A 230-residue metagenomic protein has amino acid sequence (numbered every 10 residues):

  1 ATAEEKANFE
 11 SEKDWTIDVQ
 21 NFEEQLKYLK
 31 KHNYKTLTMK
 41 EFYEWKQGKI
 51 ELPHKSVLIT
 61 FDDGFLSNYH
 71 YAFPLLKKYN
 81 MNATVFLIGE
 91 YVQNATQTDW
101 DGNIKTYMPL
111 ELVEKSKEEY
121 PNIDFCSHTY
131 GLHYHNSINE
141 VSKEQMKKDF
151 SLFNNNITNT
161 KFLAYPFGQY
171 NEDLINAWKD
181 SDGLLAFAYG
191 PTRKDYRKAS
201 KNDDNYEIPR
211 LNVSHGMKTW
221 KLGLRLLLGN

Functional and structural regions predicted by a protein language model:
A1-I59, N136-N230: C-terminal active-site subregion of NodB/CE4 polysaccharide deacetylases
E10-V19, K35-M39, N82-A95, D101-L110 (+4 more regions): Short, well-structured secondary-structure segments
K30, P74-N80, T106-H128, I157 (+2 more regions): Acidic (Asp/Glu)-rich catalytic clusters
I59, V92-I104, L132-S142: Surface-exposed cleft-lining segments at the edges of enzyme active sites
I59-T60, F125: Residue-level marker for buried hydrophobic side chains located in beta-strands that build the well-ordered beta-sheet
T60-F65, M81: Substrate-binding cleft of extracellular glycoside hydrolase catalytic domains
F65-L66, G131: Short, glycine/acidic-enriched loop or turn micro-motifs at the edges of active sites
S67-Y71: Extended catalytic core of nucleotide-activated donor transferases of GT-like folds
